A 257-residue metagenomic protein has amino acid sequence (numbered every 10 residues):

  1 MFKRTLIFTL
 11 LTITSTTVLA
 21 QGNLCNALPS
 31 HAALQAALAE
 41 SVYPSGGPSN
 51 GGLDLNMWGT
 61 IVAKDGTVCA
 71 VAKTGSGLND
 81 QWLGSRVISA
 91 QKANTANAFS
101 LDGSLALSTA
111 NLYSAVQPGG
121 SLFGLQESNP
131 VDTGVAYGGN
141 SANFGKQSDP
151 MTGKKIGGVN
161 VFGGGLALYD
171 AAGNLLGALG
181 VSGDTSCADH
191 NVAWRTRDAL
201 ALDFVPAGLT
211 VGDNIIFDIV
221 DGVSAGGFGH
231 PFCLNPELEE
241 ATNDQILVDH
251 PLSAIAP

Functional and structural regions predicted by a protein language model:
M1-F2: N-terminal secretory signal peptides that target proteins for export/translocation
T5-T14: Sec-dependent N-terminal signal peptides
T14-A20: N-terminal signal peptide c-region/cleavage motif recognized by signal peptidases
Q21-P257: Flexible, solvent-exposed loop/hinge segments and secondary-structure transition points
